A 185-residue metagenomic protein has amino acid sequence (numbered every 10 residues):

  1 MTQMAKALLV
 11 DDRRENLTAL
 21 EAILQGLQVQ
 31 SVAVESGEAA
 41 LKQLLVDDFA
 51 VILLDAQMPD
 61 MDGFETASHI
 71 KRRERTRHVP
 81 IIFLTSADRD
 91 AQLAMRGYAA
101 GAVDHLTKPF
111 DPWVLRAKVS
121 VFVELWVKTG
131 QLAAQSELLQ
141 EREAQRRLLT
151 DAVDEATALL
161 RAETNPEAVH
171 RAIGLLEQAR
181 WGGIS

Functional and structural regions predicted by a protein language model:
Q3-L24, V32, I52: Conserved acidic segment of CheY-like receiver
D11, D55, T85: Active-site residues of response regulator receiver
A33-K42, G63: Helix N-cap/capping motif at the beta->alpha junctions
D47-L54: Active-site beta3 strand of CheY-like receiver
M58, I70: Receiver (REC) domain active-site loop signature in two-component systems and cognate sites in sensor histidine kinases
E65, R77, D88-D104: Alpha4 helix (beta4-alpha4-beta5 surface) of REC/receiver domains from two-component response regulators
F110-V119, V123: C-terminal output helix
S120-E137: The C-terminal output helix
